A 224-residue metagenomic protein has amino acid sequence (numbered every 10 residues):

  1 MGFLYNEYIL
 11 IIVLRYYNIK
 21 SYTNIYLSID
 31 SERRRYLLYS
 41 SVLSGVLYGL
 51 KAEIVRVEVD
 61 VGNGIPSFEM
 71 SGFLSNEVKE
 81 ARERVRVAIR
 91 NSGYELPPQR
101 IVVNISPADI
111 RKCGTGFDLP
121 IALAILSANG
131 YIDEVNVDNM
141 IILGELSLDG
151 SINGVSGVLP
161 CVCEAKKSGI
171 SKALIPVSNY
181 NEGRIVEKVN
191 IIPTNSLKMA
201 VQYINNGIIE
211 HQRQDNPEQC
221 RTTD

Functional and structural regions predicted by a protein language model:
Y5-D224: Peripheral, non-AAA+ core regions of ATP-driven protein-machinery
